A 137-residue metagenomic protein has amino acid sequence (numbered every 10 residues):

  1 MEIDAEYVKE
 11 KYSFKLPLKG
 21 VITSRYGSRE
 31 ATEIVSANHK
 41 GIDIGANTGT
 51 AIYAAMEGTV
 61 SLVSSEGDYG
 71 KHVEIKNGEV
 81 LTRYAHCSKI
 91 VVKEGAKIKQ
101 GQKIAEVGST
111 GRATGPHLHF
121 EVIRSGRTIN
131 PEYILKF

Functional and structural regions predicted by a protein language model:
M1-G70: Surface-exposed, glycine-biased beta-strand/turn segments
P17-K19, A31, E74, K89-V91 (+1 more regions): Short linear sequence elements within intrinsically disordered, low-complexity coil regions
I22, K71-K76, L81, A96-F137: Conserved, short, structured surface segments that act as functional micro-motifs
S24, A46, L62, H86-K89 (+1 more regions): A residue-level detector for short acidic-glycine micro-motifs
G27, G49, S65, K89-V92 (+2 more regions): Disulfide-stabilized cysteine-rich extracellular repeat microdomains
A37-H39, A54-V91, P116-E121: Zn2+-dependent peptidoglycan hydrolase active-site motif and core
A51-V60, V92-V107: Short, well-structured beta-strand-loop connectors
